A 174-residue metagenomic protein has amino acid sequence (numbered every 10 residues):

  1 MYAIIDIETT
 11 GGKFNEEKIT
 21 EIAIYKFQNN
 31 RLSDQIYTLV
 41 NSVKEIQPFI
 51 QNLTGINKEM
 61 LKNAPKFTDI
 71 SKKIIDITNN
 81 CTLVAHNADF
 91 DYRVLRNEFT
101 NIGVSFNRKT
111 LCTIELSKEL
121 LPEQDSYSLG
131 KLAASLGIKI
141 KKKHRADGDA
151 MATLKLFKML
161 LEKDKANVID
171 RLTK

Functional and structural regions predicted by a protein language model:
M1-K109, P122-S126, G130-H144: Conserved non-catalytic scaffold segment of RNase H-like nuclease domains
T9-G11, E115, A152: Short, glycine/acidic-enriched loop or turn micro-motifs at the edges of active sites
I70, K118, A152-T153: Short Asp/Glu-rich motifs
L111, K143-M151, I169-T173: Short, surface-exposed recognition loops or helix-turn segments adjacent to catalytic cores
C112-P122: Short, flexible loop segments at boundaries between secondary-structure elements
S135, L154-K174: Acidic two-metal-ion nuclease catalytic site recognized across multiple nuclease folds, prominently DnaQ/RNase D-T
I140-E162: A charged, well-structured terminal subsegment
